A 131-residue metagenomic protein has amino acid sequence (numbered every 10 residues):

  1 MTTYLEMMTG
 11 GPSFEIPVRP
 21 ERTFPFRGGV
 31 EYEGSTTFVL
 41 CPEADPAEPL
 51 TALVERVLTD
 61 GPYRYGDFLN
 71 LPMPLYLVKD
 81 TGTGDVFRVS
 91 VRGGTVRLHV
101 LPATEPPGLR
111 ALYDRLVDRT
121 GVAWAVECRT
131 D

Functional and structural regions predicted by a protein language model:
M1-D131: Acidic, polar-rich N-terminal leader regions of halophilic archaeal proteins
